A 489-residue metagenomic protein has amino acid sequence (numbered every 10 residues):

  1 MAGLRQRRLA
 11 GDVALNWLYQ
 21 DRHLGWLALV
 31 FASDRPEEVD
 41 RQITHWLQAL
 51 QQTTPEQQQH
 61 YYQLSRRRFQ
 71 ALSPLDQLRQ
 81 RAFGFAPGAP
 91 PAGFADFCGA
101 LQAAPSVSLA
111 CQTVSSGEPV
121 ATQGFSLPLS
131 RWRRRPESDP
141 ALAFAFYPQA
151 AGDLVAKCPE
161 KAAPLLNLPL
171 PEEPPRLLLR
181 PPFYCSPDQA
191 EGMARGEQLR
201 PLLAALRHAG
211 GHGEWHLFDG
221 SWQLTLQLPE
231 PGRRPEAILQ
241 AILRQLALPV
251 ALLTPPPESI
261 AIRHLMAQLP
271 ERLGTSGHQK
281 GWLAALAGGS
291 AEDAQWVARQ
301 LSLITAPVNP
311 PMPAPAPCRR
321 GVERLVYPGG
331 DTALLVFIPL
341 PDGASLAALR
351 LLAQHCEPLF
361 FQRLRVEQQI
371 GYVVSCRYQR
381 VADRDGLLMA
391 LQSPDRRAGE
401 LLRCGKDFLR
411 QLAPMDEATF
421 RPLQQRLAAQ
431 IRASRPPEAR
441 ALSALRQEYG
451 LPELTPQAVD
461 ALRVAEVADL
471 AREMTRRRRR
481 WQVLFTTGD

Functional and structural regions predicted by a protein language model:
M1-G3, G124-R200, P307-F361: His/Glu-based metal-binding/catalytic segments typifying zinc-dependent metallopeptidases
M1-S33, L203-F218, L335, A353-S393: A structural supersecondary motif
A2-L9, Q48-Q52, S116, L203-R207 (+9 more regions): Hydrophobic alpha-helix feature that most strongly marks membrane-spanning transmembrane helices and their immediate
Y19-L72, F218-I260, Q379-R435: M16/insulysin-pitrilysin zinc metalloprotease superfamily fold
R35-Q42, E118-A121, P187-E191, G232-A237 (+3 more regions): Short, conserved charged micro-motifs
E56, A82, R234, Q240-P339: Long, K/E/R/D-enriched contiguous segments that form extended
Y62-L168, E271-T305, Q424-D489: C-terminal regions of mature proteins
P174, L178-M266: Glycine- and small hydrophobic-enriched segments that form the cores of compact globular domains
